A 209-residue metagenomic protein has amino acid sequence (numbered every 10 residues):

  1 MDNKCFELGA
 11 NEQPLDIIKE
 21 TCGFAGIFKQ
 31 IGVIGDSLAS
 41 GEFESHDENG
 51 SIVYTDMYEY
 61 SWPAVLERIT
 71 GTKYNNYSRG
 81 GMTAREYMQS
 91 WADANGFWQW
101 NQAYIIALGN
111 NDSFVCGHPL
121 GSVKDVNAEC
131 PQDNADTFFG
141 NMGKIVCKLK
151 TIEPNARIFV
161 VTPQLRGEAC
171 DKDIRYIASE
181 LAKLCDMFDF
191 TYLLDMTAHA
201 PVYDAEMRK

Functional and structural regions predicted by a protein language model:
M1-Y58, E67-R68, F97-W100, T151-P154: N-terminal secretory targeting modules
Q30, G41-G140: Conserved SGNH/GDSL esterase-like catalytic core that processes O-acyl groups on lipids and polysaccharides
I34-S37, Y77-M82, A107-N110, V161-L165 (+1 more regions): Active-site-proximal beta-strand/loop segments in catalytic clefts of secreted hydrolases
L66-E67, L149, L184-D186: A generic structural signal for well-ordered alpha-helical segments
A107-G109, F159, I174, F190: Conserved, well-ordered alpha-helix/loop/beta-strand core segments that scaffold catalytic motifs
M142-V146, A178: Generic structural signal for well-ordered alpha-helices, preferentially at hydrophobic/aromatic core positions
P154-N155, D189: Proline-centered flexible-loop/turn and helix-kink motifs
Q164-K209: Catalytic His-Asp segment of secreted/periplasmic serine-dependent ester chemistry enzymes
